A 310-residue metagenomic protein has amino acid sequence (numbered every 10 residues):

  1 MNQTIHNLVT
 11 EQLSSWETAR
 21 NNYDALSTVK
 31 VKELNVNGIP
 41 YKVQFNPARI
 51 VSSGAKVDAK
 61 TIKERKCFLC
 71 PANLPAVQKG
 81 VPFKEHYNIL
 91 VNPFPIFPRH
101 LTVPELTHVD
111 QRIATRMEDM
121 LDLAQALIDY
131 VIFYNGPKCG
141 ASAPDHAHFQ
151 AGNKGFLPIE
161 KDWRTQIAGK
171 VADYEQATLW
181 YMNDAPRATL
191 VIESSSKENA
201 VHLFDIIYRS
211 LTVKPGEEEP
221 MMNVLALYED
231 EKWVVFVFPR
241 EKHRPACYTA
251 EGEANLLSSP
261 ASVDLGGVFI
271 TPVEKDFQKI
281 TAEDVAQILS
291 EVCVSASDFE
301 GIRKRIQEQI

Functional and structural regions predicted by a protein language model:
M1-D119, K154-I310: Active-site microenvironments that recognize anionic phosphate/pyrophosphate groups
S52, L127-F133, A151-F156: Active-site-adjacent scaffolding segments
V81-P82, V109-Q111, R116-S142: Betabetaalpha-Me/HNH-type nuclease active-site subdomain
E85-Y87, R99-H100, I128-I132, D145-F149: Generic beta-strand structural signal
E105-L106, G136, A143-F156: Histidine-centered catalytic micro-motifs
Y130-A143, A147, E217-Y228: A short glycine-rich, hydrophobically flanked beta-strand micro-motif that places a catalytic Asp/Glu for divalent metal
